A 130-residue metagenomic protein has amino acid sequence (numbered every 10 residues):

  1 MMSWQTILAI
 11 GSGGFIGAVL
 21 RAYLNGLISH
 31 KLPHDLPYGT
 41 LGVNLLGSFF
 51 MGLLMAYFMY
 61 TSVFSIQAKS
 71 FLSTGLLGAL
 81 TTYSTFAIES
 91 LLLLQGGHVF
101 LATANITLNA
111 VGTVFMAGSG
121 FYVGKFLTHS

Functional and structural regions predicted by a protein language model:
M1-S130: Membrane-interface helix-loop junctions in multi-pass transporters/channels
